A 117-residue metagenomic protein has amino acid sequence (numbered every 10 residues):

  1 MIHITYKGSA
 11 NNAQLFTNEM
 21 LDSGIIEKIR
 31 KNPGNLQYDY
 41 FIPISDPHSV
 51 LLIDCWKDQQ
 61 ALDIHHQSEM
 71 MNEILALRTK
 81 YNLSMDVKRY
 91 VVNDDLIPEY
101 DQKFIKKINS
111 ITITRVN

Functional and structural regions predicted by a protein language model:
M1-V50, K57-Q67, L83-N117: Short S/T/G/P-rich N-terminal loop/turn motif that feeds into the first structured element of a domain
D63, M71-A76: Mid-chain, well-packed structural core segment of small domains
L77-Y81: Short, conserved catalytic or adaptor-binding loops enriched in Gly and charged residues
